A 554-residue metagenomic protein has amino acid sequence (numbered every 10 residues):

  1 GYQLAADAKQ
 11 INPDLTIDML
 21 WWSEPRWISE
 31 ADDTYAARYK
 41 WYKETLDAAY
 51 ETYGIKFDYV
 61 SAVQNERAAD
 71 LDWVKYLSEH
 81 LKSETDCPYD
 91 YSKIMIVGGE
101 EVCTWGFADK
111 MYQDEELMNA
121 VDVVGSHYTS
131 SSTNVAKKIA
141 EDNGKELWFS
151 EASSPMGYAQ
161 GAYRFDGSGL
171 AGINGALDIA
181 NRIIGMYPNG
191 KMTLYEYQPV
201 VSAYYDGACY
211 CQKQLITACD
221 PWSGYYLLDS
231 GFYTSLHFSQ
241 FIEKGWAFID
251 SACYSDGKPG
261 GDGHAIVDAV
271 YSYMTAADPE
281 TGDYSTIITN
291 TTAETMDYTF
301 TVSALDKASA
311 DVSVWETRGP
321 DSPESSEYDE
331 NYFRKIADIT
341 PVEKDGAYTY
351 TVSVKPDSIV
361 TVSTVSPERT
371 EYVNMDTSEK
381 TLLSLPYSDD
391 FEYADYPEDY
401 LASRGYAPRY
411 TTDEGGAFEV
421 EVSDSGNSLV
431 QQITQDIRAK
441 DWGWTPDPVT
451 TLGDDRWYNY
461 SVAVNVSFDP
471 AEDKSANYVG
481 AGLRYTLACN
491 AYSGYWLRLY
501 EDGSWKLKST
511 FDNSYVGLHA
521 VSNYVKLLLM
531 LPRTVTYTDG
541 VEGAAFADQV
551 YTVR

Functional and structural regions predicted by a protein language model:
G1-F57, A62, L71, K75: N-terminal catalytic cores of secreted or lumenal carbohydrate-active enzymes
A37-Y59, E66-A159: Active-site neighborhood of glycoside hydrolase catalytic domains
F149-H264: Aromatic/acidic polysaccharide-binding cleft in carbohydrate-active enzymes
S235, M296-T299, V373, D399-S403 (+2 more regions): Beta-strand acidic-aromatic groove motif in beta-rich domains, primarily in extracellular
S251-A310: Carbohydrate-binding surface patches
I288-G416, S461, L527-P532, G543: C-terminal beta-sandwich/jelly-roll accessory domains of carbohydrate-active enzymes
F391, V464, N523-R554: Carbohydrate-binding surfaces in secreted/extracellular proteins
S425-S428, T434-D512: Secretory/extracellular carbohydrate-interaction modules and structurally similar beta-sandwich "look-alikes"
